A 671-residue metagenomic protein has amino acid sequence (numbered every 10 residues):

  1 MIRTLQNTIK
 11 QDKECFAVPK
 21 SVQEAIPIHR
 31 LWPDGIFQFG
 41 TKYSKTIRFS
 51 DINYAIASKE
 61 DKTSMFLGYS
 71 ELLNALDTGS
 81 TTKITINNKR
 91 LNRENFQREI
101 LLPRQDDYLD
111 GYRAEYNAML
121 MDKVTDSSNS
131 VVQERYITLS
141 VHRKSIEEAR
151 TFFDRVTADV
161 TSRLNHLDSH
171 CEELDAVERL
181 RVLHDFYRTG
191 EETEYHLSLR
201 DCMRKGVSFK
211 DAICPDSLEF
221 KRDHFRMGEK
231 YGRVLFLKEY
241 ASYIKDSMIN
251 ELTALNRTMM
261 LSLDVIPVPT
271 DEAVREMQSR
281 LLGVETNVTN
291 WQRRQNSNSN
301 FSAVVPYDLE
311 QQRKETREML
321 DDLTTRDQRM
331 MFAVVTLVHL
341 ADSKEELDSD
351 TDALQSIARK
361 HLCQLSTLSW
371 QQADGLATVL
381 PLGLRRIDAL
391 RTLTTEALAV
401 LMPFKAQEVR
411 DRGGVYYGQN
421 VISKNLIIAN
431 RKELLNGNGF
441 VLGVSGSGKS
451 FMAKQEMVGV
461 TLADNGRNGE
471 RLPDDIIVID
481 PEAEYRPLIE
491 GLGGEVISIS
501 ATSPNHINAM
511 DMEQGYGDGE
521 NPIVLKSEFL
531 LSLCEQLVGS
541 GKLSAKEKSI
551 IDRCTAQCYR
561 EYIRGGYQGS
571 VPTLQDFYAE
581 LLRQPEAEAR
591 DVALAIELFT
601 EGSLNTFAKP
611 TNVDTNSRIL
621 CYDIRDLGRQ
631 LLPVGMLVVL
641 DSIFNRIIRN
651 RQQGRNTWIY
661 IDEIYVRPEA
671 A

Functional and structural regions predicted by a protein language model:
M1-F404: Extended, folded cores of ATP/NTP-driven motor/assembly subunits in large transport and secretion machines
I52, K59-T78, K89, T253 (+6 more regions): P-loop NTPase motor domains
E433, S445: The conserved Walker
V441: Hydrophobic anchor at the beta1->P-loop junction of P-loop NTPases
K449: Conserved lysine of the Walker
M452: Hydrophobic positions on the alpha1 helix immediately C-terminal to the Walker A/P-loop
G459-I477: Post-Walker A helix-loop "phosphate-sensing" segment adjacent to the P-loop in P-loop NTPases
